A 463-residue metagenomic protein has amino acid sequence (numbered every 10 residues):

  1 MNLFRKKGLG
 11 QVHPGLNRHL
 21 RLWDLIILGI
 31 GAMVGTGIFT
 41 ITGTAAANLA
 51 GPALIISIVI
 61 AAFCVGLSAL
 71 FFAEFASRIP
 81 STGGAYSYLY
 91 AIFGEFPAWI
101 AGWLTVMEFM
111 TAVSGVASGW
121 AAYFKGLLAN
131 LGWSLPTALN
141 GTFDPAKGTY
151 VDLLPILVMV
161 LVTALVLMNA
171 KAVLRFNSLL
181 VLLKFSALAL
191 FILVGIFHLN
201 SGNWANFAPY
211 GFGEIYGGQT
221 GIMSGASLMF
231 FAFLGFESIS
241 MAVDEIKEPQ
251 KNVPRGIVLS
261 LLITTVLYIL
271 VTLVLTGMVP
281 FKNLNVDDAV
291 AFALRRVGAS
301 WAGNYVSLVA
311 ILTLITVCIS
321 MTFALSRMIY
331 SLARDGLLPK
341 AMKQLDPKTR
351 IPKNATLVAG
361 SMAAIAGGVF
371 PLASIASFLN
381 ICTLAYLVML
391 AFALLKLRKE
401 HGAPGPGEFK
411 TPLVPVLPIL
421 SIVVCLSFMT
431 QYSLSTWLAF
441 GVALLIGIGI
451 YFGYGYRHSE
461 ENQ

Functional and structural regions predicted by a protein language model:
M1-G43, A47-P52, V65-L70, T82 (+5 more regions): Membrane-interface "cap" regions at the ends of multi-pass membrane proteins
Q11-N17, I55, G132-P155, L179-L308 (+1 more regions): Helix-loop-helix junctions that connect adjacent transmembrane segments in multi-pass membrane transporters
L16, K147-V151, A341-K353, L387-W437 (+1 more regions): C-terminal membrane-solvent junction of multi-pass transporters and transport-like membrane proteins
N17, I41-P145, S260-I263, F440-I448: Extracellular loop-to-transmembrane helix junctions
N17, L22, D152-I156, K247-R255 (+5 more regions): Loop-to-transmembrane helix boundary motifs in multi-pass membrane proteins
F39, L104-G119, L228, F233-I246 (+3 more regions): Membrane-helix boundary/coupling elements in multi-pass transport proteins
L104, A121, Y150-W204, I257 (+2 more regions): Membrane-interface loop-to-helix entry segments
G126, A187-F191, M328-I329, L379-G407 (+1 more regions): Hydrophobic alpha-helical segments of multi-pass membrane transport proteins
